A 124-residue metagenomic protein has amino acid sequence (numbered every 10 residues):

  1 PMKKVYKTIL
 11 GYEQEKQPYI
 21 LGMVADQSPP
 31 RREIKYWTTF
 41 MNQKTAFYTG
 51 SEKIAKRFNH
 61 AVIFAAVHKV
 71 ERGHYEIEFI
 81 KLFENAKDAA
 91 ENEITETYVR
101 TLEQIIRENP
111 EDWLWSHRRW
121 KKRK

Functional and structural regions predicted by a protein language model:
K3-K124: Non-catalytic C-terminal accessory region of glycerolipid acyltransferases and related lyso-lipid remodeling enzymes
